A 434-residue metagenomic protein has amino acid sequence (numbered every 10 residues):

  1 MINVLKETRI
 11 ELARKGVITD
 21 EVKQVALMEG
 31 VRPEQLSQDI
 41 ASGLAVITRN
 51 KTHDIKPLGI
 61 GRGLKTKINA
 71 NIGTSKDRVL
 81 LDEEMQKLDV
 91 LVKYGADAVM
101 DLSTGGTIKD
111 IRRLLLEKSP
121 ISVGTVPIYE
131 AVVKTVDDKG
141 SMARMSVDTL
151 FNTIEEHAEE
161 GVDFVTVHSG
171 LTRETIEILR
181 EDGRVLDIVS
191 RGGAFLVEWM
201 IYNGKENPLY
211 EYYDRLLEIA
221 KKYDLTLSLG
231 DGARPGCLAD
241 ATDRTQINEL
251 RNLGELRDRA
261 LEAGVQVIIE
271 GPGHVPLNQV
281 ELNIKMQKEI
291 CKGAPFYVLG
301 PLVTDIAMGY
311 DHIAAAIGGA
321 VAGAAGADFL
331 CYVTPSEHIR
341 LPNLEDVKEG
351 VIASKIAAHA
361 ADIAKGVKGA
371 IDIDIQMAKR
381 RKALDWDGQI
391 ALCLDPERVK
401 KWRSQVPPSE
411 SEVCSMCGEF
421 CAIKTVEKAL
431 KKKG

Functional and structural regions predicted by a protein language model:
M1-V4, G434: Short, Lys/Arg-enriched, disordered terminal segments
N3, T8-T304, Y310, A316-F329: Alpha/beta enzyme core
I10, R112, L330, K365-G369 (+1 more regions): Generic detector of bulky aromatic hydrophobic side chains
E177-I201, P235-A241, R259, R340-G434: Catalytic or ion-coupling anion/metal-binding cores of large enzyme and transporter domains
I306-A315, A320-V367: C-terminal catalytic subdomain
